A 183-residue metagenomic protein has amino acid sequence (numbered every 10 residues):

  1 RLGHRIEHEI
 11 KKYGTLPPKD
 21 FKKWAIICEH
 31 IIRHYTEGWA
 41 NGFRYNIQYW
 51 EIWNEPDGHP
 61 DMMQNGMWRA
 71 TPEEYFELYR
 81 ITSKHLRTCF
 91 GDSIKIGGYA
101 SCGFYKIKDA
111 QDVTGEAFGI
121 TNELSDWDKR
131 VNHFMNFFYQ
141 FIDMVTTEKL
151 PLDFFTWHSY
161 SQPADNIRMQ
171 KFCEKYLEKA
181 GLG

Functional and structural regions predicted by a protein language model:
R1-L152, T156-Q162: Substrate-binding cleft and catalytic face of glycoside hydrolase catalytic domains, especially the flexible beta-alpha
Y160-G183: Catalytic-core region of carbohydrate-active enzymes that cleave or remodel glycosidic bonds
